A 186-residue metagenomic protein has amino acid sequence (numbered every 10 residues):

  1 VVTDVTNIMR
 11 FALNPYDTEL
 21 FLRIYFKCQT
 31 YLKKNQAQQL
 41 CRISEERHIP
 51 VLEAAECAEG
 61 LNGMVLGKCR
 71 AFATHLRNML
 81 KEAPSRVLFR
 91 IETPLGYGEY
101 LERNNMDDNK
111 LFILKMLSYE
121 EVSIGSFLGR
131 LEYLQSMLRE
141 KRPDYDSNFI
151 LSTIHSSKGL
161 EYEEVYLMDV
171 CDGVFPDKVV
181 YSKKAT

Functional and structural regions predicted by a protein language model:
V1, K183-T186: Short, intrinsically disordered, charge-balanced linker/junction segments flanking boundaries in proteins
V1-S85, G98-E102: ATPase/helicase motor core of nucleic-acid motors
V2, A37, L111, Y162-V165: Short functional linear motifs
Y16-L20, I154-V165: SF2 helicase motor core recognition
C57-E161, D172-D177, Y181-K184: Accessory C-terminal helicase-associated subdomains
M168: Phosphodiester-processing cores and adjacent nucleic acid-binding clamps
